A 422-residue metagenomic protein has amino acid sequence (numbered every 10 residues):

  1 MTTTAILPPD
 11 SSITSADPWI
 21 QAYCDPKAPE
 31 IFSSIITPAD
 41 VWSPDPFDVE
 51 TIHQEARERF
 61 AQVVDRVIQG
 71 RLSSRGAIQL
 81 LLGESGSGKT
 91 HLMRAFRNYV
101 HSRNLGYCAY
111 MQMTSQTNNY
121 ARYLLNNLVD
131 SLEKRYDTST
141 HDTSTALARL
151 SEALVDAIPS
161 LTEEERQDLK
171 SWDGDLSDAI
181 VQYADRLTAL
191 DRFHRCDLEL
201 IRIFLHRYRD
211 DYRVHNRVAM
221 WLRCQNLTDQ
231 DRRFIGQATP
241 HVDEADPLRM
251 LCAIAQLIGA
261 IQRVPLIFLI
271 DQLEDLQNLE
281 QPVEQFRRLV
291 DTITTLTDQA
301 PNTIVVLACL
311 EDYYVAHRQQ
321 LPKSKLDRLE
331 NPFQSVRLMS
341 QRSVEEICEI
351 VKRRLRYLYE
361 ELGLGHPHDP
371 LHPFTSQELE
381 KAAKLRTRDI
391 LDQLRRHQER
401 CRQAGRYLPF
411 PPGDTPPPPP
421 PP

Functional and structural regions predicted by a protein language model:
M1-A77, P159, K170-S171, Y407-P411 (+1 more regions): A short, basic N-terminal segment
T2-F32, V214-F374: The catalytic "switch" region of P-loop NTPases
D45-F60, G88-K89, T117-L125, V242-M250 (+2 more regions): Phosphate/oxyanion-binding active-site loops and adjacent basic polyanion-contact surfaces
R59, V63, L92-Y99, Y120-S131 (+6 more regions): Alpha-helical scaffold elements adjacent to nucleotide-binding pockets in ATP/GTP-utilizing enzyme cores
L72-R263: P-loop NTPase nucleotide-binding core
L125-L128, Q320-K325, L408: Short secondary-structure boundary/capping segments
D142-L187, F333-P412: Conserved AAA+ ATPase small/helical "lid" subdomain
